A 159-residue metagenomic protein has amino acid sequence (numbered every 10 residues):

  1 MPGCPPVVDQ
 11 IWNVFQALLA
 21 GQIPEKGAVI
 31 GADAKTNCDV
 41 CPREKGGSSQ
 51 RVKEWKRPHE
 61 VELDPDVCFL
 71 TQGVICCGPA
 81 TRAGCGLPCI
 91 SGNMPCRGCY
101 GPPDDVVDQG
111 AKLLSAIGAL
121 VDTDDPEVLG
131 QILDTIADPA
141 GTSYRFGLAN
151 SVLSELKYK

Functional and structural regions predicted by a protein language model:
M1-K159: Iron-sulfur (Fe-S) cluster-binding modules
